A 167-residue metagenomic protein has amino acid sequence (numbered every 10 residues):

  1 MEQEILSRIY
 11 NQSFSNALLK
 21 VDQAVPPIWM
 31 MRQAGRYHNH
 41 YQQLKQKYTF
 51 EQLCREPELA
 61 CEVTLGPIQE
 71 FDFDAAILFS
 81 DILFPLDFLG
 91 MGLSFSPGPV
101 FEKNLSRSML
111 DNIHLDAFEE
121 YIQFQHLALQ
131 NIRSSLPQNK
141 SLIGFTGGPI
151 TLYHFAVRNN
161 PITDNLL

Functional and structural regions predicted by a protein language model:
E2-F95: N-terminal basic, low-complexity leaders that serve as flexible interaction/assembly modules and, when applicable, as
S94-L167: Active-site-proximal, glycine-rich beta->alpha crossover segments in alpha/beta enzymes that shape flexible
